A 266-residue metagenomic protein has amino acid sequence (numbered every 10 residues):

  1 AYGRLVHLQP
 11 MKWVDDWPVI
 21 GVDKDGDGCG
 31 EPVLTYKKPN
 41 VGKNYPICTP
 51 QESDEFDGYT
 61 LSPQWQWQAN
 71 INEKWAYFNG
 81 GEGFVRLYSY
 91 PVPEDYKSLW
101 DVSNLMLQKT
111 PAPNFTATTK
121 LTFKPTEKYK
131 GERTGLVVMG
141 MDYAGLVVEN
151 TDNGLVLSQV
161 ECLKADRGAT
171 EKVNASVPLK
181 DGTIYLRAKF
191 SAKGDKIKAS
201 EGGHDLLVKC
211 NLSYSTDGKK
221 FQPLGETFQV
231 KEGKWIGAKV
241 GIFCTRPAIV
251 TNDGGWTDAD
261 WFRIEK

Functional and structural regions predicted by a protein language model:
A1-P10: Sequence/structural signature of beta-propeller domains
Q9-K12, D16-K266: Extracellular glycan-recognition regions
